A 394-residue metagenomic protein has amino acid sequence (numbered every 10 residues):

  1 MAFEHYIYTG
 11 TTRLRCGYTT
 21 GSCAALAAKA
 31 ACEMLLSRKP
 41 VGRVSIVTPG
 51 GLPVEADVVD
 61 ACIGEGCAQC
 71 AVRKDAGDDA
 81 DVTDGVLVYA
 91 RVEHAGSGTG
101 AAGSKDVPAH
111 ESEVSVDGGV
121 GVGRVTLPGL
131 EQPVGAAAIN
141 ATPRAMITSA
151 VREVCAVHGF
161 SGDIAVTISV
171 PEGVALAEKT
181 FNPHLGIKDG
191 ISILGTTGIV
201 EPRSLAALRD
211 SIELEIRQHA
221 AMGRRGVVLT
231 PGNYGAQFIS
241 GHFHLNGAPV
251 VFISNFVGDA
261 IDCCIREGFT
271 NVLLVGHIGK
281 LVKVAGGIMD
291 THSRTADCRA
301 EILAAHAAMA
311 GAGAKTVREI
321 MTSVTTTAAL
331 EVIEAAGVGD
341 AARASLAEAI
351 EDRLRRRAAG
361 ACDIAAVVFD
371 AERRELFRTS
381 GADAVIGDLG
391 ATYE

Functional and structural regions predicted by a protein language model:
M1-K179, P183-L185, G381: Generic N-terminal targeting/processing segments that precede catalytic cores or assembly contacts
M1-T20, M34, R38-V41, A156-V157 (+2 more regions): N-terminal charge/polar-biased segments
H5-Y8, R15, L185-I191, T196-S345 (+1 more regions): A structural signal for small-residue-enriched, beta-sheet-centric alpha/beta enzyme cores and oligomeric scaffold folds
I63-G66, Y89-R91, V134-A137, H184-D189 (+4 more regions): Short, low-complexity, polar/charged sequence segments that are solvent-exposed and flexible
